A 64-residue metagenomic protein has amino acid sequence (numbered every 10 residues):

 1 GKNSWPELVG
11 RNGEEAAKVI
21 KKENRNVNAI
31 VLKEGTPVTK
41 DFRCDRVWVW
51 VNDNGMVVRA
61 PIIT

Functional and structural regions predicted by a protein language model:
G1-T64: Exposed, flexible binding/inhibitory loops of compact, secreted disulfide-stabilized domains
